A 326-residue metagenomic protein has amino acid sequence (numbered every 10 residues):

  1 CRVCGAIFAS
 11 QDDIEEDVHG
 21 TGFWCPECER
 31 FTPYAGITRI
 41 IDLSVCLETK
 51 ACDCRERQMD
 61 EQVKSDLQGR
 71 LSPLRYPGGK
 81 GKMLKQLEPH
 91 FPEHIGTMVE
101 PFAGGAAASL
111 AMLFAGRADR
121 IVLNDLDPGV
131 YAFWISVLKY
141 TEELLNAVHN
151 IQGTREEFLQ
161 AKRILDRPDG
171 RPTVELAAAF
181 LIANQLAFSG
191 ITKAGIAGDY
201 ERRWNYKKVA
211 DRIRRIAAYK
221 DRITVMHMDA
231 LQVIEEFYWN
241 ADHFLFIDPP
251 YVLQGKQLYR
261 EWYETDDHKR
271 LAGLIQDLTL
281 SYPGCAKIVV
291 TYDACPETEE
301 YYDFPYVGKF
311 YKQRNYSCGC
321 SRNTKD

Functional and structural regions predicted by a protein language model:
C1, G22, T49: Residues immediately within or flanking Cys/His clusters that coordinate Zn2+ in small zinc-binding modules
C1-C4, C25-C28: Short cysteine-rich clusters marking metal-coordination/redox-active sites
G5-F8, T32: Cys/His-rich microdomains that often coordinate metals
D12-G22: Short linker/helix segments within small regulatory modules
E27-C46: Short metal-binding segments enriched for Cys and/or His
M59-Q86, E93, L138-F246, P250-Q257 (+1 more regions): SAM-dependent nucleic-acid methyltransferase catalytic core
H94-L165: SAM cofactor-binding core of SAM-dependent methyltransferases, primarily the Rossmann-like beta-alpha-beta module
T265-D326: Long, positively charged, glycine-interspersed low-complexity recognition regions
